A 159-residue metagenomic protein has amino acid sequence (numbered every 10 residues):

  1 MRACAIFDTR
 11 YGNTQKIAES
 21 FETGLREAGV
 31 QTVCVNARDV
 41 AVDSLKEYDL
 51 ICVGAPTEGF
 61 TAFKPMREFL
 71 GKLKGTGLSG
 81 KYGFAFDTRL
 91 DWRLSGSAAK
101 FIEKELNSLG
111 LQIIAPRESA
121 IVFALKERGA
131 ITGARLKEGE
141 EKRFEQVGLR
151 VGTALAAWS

Functional and structural regions predicted by a protein language model:
M1-C4: Extreme N-terminal starter segment of soluble prokaryotic enzymes
F7-Y11: Aromatic-flanked redox-active Cys/Sec active sites in thiol-based oxidoreductases, especially the WC-centered
N13-K16, E22-A28, V33-V35, E47-S159: FMN-binding flavodoxin-like domain, especially the glycine-rich phosphate-binding loop
D39-S44: Short acidic active-site motifs
